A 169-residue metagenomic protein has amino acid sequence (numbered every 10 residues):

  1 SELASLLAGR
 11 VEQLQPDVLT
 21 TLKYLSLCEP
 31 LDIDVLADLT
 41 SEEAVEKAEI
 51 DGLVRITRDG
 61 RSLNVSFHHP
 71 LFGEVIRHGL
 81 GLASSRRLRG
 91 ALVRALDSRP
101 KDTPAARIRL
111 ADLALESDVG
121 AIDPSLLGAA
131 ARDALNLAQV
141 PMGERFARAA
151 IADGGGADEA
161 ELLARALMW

Functional and structural regions predicted by a protein language model:
S1-R145, A149: Short secondary-structure boundary elements
A111, G128-D133, D158-W169: Non-membrane alpha-helical segments in proteins
V119-S125, A150-R165: Short, charge-rich amphipathic alpha-helical segments embedded in non-transmembrane helical bundles/solenoids
